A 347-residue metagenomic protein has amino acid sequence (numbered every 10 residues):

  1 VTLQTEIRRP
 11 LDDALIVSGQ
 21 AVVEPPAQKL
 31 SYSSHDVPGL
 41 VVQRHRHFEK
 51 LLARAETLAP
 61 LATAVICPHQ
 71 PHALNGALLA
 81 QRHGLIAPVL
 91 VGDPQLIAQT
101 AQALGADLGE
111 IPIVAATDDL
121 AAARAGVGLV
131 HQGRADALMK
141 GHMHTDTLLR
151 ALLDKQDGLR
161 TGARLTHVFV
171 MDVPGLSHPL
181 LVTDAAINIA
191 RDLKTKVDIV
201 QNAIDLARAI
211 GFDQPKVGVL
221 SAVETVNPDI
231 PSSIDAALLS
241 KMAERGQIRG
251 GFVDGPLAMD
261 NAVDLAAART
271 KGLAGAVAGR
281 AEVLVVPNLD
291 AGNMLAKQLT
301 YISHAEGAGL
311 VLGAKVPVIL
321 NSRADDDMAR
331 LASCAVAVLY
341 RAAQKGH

Functional and structural regions predicted by a protein language model:
V1-R46: HotDog/MaoC-like acyl-thioester-processing domains
V41-V89, D93-V277, E282-H347: Anion-binding alpha/beta catalytic cores of soluble intermediary-metabolism enzymes, centered on
